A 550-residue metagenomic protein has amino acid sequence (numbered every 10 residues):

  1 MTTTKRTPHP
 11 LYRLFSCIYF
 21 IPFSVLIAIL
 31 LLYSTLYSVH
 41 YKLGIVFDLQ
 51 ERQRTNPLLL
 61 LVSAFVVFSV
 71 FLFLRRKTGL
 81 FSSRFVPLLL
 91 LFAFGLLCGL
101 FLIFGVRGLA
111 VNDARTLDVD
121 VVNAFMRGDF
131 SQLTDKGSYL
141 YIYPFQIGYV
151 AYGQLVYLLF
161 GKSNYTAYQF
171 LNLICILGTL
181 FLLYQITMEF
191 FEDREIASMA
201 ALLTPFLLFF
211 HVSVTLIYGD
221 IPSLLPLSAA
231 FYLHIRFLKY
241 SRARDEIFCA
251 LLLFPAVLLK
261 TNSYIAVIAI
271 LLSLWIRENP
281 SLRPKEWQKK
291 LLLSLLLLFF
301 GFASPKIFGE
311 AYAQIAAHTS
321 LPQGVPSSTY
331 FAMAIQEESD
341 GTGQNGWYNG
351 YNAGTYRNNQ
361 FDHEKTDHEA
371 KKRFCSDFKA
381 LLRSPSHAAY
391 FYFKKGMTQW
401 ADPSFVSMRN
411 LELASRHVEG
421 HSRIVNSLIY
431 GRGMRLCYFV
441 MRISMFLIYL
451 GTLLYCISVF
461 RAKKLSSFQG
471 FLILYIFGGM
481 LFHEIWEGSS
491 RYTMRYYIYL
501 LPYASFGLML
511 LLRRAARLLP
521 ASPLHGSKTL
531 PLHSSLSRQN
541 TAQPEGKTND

Functional and structural regions predicted by a protein language model:
M1-L100, L292-L298, L518-S522, L530-H533 (+1 more regions): Start-transfer (signal-anchor) and selected internal transmembrane alpha helices of multi-pass inner/ER membrane
F47-V62, A167, K394-I476: Membrane-interface anchor segments at the N-terminal boundary of transmembrane helices in multi-pass membrane enzymes
V106-V122, M126-S163, T366-K371: Extracytoplasmic catalytic/substrate-binding loops of multi-pass membrane glycan-assembly enzymes
Y143, I147, A151, L159-G178 (+1 more regions): Loop-to-helix entry region of an early transmembrane alpha helix in multi-pass inner-membrane enzymes
F170-F191, A229, G451-Y455: Transmembrane-helix motifs of polytopic, lipid-linked glycan transferases
L183-F206, L225, S466-G470: Transmembrane-helix signature of polytopic, membrane-embedded enzymes that assemble or transfer cell-envelope glycans
F209-S223: Short acidic/glycine- and proline-prone juxtamembrane loop motifs at membrane-interface regions of multi-pass membrane
A313-E419: Membrane-proximal stem/loop segments at transmembrane-domain junctions that anchor or position
